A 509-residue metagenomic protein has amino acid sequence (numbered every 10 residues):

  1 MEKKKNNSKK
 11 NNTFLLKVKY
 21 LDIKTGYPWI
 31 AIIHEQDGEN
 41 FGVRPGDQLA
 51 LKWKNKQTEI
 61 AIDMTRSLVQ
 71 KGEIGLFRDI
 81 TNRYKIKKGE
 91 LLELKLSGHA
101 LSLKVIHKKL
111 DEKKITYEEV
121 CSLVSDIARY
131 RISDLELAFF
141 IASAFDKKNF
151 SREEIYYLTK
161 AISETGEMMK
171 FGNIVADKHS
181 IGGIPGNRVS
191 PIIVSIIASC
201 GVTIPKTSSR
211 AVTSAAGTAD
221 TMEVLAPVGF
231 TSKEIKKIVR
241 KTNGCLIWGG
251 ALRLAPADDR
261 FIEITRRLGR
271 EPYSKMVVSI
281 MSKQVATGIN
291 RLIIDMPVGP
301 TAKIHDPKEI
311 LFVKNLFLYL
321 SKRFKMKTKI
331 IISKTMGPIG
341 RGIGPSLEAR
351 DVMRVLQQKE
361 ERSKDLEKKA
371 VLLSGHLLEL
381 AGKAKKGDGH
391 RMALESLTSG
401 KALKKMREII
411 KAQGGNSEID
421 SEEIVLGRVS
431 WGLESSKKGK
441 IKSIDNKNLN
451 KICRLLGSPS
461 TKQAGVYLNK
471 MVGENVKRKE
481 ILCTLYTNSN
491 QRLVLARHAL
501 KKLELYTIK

Functional and structural regions predicted by a protein language model:
M1-D111: Long, compositionally biased stretches
G98-P185, L225, R407-Q413: Acidic, glycine/proline-rich low-complexity segments that act as flexible tails and inter-domain linkers
E112-S122, I127, M169-K170, E271-P272 (+2 more regions): Well-ordered secondary-structure scaffolds
I141-F145, K178-S180, T218-T221, P256-R266 (+2 more regions): Active-site-proximal beta-alpha loop/turn segments in soluble metabolic enzymes
I174-A198, V202-S214: Glycine/serine-rich anion-binding loops at beta->alpha junctions that coordinate negatively charged ligand groups
P191-T203, V224, K283-G288, R323-F324 (+1 more regions): Alpha-helix C-terminal capping segments
T221-C245, N315-S321, K325: A glycine-rich helix N-cap at a beta->alpha junction
R240-R291: Phosphate/diphosphate-binding glycine-rich loops and adjacent basic-rich segments that engage nucleotide
